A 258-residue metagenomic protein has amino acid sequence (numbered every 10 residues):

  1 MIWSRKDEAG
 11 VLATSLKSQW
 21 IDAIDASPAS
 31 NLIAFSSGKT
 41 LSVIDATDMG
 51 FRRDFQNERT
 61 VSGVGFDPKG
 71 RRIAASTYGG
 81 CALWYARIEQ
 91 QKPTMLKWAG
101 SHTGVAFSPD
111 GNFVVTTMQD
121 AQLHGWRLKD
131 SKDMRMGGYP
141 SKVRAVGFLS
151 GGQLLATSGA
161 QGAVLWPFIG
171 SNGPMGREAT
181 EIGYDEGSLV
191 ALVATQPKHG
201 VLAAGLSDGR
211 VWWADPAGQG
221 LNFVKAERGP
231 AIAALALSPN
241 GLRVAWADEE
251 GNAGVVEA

Functional and structural regions predicted by a protein language model:
M1-A258: WD40-repeat beta-propeller superdomains and closely related acidic/aromatic-rich repeat-like regions
